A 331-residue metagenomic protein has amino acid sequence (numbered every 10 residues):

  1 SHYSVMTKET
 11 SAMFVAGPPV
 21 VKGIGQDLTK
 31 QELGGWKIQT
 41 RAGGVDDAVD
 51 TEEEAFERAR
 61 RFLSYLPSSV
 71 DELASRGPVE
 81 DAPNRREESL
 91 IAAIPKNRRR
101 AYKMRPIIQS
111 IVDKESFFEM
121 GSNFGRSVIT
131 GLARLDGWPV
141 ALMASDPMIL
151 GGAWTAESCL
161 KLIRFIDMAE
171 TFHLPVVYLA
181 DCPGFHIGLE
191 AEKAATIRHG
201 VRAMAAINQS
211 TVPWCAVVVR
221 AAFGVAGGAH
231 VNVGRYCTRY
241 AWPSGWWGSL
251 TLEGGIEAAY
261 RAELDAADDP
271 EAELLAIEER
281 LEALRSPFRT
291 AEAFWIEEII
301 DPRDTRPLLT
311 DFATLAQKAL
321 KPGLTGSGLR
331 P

Functional and structural regions predicted by a protein language model:
S1-P331: Ligand-binding clefts of soluble mixed alpha/beta catalytic domains
